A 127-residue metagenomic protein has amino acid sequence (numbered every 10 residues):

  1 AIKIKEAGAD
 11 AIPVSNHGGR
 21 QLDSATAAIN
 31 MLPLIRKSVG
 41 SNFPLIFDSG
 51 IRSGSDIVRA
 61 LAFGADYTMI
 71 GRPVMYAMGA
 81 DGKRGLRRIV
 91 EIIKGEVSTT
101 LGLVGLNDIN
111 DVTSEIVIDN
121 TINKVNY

Functional and structural regions predicted by a protein language model:
A1-F47, S53-A77, N120-Y127: Alpha/beta enzyme core
S49-G50, V90: Charged, low-complexity surface patches
V74-M75, G82-Y127: C-terminal extensions of enzymes
